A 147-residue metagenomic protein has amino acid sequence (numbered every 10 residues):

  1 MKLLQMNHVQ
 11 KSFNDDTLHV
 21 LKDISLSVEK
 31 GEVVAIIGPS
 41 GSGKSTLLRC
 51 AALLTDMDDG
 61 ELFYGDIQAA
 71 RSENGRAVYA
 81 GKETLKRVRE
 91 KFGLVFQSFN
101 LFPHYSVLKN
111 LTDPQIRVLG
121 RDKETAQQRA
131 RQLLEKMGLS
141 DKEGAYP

Functional and structural regions predicted by a protein language model:
I37-P39: The feature captures the beta-strand-to-loop junction immediately N-terminal to the Walker
A52: Helix-to-loop junction immediately C-terminal to a conserved catalytic motif
T55-Y64, R121: Conserved post-Walker A/P-loop segment of ABC ATPase nucleotide-binding domains
E61-R87: ABC ATPase NBD Q-loop/coupling interface
I67-R76, K123-K142: Conserved ABC ATPase "signature" region
Y105-P114, Y146: Short coil-to-helix segment of the ABC ATPase nucleotide-binding domain corresponding to the Q-loop/switch region
